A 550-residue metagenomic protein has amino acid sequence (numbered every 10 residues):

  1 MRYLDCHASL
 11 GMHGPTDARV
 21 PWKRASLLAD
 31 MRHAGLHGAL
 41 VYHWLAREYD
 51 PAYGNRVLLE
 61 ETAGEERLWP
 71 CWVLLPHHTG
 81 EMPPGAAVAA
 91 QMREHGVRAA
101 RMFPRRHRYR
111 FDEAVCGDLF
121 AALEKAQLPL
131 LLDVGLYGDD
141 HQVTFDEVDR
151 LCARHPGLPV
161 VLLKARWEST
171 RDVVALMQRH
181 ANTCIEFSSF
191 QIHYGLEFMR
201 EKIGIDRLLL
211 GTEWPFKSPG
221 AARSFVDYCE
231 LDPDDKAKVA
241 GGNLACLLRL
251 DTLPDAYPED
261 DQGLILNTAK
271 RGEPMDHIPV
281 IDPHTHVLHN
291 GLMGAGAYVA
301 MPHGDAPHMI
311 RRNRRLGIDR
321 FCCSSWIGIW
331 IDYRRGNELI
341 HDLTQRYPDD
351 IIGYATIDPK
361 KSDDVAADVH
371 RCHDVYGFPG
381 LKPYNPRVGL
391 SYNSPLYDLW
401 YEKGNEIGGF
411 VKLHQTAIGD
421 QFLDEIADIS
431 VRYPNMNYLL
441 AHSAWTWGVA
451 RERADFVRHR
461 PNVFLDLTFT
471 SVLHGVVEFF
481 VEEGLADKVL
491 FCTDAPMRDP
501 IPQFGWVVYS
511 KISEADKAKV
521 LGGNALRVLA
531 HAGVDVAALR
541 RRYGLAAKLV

Functional and structural regions predicted by a protein language model:
M1-C6, L10, V20-G38, I205-R207 (+8 more regions): Mid-to-C-terminal alpha-helical segments outside catalytic/metal-binding sites
H7, M31, L58, A100 (+15 more regions): Conserved, mostly hydrophobic/aromatic
H7-H13, D133, K164, H284-N290 (+2 more regions): Histidine-centered divalent metal-coordination motifs
L10-G11, L136, F216, V287-L288 (+3 more regions): Short active-site segment of divalent metal-dependent hydrolases/proteases that encodes the spacing between
P15-V20, H141-Q142, L292-M301: Short, flexible/disordered intra-domain loops and linkers
K23-D30, G54-E61, A87-Q91, V115-L119 (+13 more regions): A general structural detector for well-ordered alpha-helical segments in enzyme core domains, enriched
H37-G38, A46-L131, R179, P254 (+3 more regions): Active-site gating/metal-coordination segments in enzymes
H95-A99, Y109-L209, Y376-G380, L390-F491 (+1 more regions): Catalytic pocket-lining loop regions of alpha/beta-barrel enzymes, especially the amidohydrolase/enolase/GH5 lineages
